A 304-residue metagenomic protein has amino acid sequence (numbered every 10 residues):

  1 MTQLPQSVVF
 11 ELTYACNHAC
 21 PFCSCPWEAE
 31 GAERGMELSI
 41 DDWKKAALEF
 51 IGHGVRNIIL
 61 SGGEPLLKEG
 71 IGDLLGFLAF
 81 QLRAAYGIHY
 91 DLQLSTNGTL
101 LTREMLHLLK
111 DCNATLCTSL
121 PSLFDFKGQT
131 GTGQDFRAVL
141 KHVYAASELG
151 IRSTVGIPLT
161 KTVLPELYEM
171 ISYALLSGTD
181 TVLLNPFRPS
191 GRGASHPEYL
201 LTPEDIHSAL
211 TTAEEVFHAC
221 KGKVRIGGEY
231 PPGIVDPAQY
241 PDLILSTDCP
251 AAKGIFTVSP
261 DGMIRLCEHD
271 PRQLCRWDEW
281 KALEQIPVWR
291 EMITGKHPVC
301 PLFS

Functional and structural regions predicted by a protein language model:
M1-L4, P26, Q239, S246 (+1 more regions): Flexible mid-to-C-terminal extensions adjoining Fe-S/redox cofactors in radical SAM and related proteins
T2-D41, E268: Canonical Radical SAM [4Fe-4S] cluster-binding loop centered on the CxxxCxxC motif and its immediate flanking residues
A15, F22, A251, V299-L302: Short, cysteine/histidine-rich loop/knuckle motifs that typically chelate Zn2+
A29-E33, F124-T130, S190-H196: A short acidic, helix-capping loop that chelates divalent metal ions and anchors anionic groups
R34-L38, T130-D135, P197-S208: Alpha-helix N-cap and loop-to-helix initiation/capping positions
I40-L60, K68-N185: Radical SAM/AdoMet-radical enzyme domain recognition
S190-C267: A C-terminal junction/extension of Radical SAM enzymes
